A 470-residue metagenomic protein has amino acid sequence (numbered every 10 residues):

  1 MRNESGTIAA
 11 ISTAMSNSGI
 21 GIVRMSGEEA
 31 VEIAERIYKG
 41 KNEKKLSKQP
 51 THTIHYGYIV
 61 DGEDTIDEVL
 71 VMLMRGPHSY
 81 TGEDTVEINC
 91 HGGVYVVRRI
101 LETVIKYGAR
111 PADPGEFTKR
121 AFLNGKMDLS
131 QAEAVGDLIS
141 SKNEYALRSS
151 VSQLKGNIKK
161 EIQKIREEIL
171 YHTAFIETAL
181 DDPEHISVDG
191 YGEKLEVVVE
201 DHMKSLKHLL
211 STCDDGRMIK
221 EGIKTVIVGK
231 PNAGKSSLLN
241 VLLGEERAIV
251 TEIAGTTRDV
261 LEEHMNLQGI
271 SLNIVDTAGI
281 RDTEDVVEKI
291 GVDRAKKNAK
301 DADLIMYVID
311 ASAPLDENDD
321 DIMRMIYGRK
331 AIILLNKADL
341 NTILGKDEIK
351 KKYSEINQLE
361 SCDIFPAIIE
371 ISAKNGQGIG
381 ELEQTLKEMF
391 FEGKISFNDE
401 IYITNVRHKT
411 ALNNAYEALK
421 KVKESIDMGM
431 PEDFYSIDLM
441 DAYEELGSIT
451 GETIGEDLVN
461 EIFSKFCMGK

Functional and structural regions predicted by a protein language model:
M1-R148, S152, G156, I332: A glycine-rich (often HGG/GG-containing) alpha/beta subdomain
R2-I11, M15, E144-N266, T283 (+1 more regions): C-terminal-of-GTPase-core extension/linker across diverse P-loop GTPases
S18-I20, H52-I54, D301-I305, G328-A331 (+1 more regions): Short glycine-/polar-rich loops that comprise or flank the Walker A/P-loop and associated switch/sensor motifs
M25, G92, L242, T277 (+2 more regions): Glycine-rich, N-terminal phosphate-binding loop of Rossmann-like dinucleotide-binding domains
H55-D67, V71-R75, G255-T283, D301-L304: Switch I (G2) and immediately adjacent beta-strands of P-loop GTPase domains
A248-V250, G279-K289, D310: Flexible beta-alpha connector loops of hexameric P-loop NTPases
I274, V308, L334: Generic enzyme active-site microenvironment
E288-S312: Inter-motif core of Ras-like GTPase G domains
